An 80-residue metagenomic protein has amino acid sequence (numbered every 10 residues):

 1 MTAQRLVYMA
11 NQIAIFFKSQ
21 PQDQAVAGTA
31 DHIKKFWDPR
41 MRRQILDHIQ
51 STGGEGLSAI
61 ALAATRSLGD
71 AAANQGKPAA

Functional and structural regions predicted by a protein language model:
M1-D31, K35-A80: Intrinsically disordered, low-complexity, basic-enriched segments
